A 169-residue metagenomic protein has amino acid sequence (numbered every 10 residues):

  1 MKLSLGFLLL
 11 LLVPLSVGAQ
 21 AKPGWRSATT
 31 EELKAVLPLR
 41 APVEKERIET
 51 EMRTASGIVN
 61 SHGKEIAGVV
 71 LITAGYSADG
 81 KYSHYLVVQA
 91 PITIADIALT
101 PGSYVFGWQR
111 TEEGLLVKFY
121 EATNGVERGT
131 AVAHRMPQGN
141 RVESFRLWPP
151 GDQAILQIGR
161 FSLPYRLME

Functional and structural regions predicted by a protein language model:
M1-L5: Positively charged n-region of N-terminal signal peptides that target proteins for export
G6-P14: Bacterial N-terminal signal peptides
L10, A28, Y85-Q89, G107-T111 (+4 more regions): Generic signature of intrinsically disordered, low-complexity segments enriched in small/polar residues
G18-S77, V126-E169: Primarily secretory-pathway and cell-envelope proteins
T73-N124: Mid-length scaffold segments of soluble, non-membrane domains
